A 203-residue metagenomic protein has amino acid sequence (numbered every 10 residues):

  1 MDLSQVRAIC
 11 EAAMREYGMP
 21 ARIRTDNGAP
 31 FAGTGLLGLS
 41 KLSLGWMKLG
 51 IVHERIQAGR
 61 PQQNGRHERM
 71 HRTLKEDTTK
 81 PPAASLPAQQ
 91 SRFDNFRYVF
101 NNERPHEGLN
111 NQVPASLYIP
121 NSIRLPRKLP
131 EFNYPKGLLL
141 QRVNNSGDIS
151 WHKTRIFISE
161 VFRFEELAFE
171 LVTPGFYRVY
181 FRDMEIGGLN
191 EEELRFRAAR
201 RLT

Functional and structural regions predicted by a protein language model:
M1-V99, G188-L189, E193: RNase H-like DDE/DDD metal-dependent nuclease/strand-transfer catalytic core used by mobile genetic elements
N101-T203: C-terminal, beta-rich DNA-binding module of retroviral/retroelements integrases
